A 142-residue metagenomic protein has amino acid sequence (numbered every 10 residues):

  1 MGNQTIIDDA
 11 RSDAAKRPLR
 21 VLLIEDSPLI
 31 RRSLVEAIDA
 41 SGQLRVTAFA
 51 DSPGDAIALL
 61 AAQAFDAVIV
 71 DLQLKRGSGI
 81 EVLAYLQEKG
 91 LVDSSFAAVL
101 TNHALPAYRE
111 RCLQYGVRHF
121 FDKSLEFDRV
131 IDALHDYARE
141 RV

Functional and structural regions predicted by a protein language model:
M1-R20, P28, D128-V142: Non-catalytic signal-transmission and effector/linker regions of two-component phosphorelay proteins
E25: Conserved acidic carboxylate
P28-A48: Two-component/phosphorelay signaling modules centered on CheY-like receiver
F49-A67: Acidic, metal-coordinating helix/loop segments flanking the phosphotransfer/catalytic sites of two-component signaling
S52, S78-E81: Acidic catalytic/metal-coordinating carboxylates
D71-L72, T101: Active-site residues of response regulator receiver
K75, L105: The feature encodes the CheY-like receiver
I80-D93: Short amphipathic alpha-helix used as the core "switch/output" element in two-component signaling
